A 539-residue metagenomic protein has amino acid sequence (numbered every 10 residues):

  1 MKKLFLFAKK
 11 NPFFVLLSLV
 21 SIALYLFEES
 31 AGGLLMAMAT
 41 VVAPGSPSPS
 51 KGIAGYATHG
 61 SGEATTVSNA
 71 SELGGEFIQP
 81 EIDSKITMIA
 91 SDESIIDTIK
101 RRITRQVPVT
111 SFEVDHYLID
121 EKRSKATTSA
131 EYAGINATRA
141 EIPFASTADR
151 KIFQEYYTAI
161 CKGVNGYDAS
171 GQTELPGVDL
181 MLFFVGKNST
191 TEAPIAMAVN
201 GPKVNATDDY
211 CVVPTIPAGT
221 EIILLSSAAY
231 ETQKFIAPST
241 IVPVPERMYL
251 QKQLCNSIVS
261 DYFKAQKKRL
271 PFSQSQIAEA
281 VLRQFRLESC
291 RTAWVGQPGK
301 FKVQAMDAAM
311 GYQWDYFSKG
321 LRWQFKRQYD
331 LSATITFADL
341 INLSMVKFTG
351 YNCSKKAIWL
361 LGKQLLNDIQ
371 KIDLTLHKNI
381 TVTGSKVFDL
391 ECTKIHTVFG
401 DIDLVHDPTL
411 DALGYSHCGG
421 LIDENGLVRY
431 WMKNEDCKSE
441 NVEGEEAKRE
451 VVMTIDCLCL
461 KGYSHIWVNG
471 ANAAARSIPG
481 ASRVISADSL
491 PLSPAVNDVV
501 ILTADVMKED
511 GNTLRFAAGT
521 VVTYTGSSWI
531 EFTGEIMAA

Functional and structural regions predicted by a protein language model:
M1-M36: Sec-dependent, cleavable N-terminal signal peptides
K2-K10, S84, D97, Q253-A265 (+6 more regions): Polar/charged alpha-helical tracts
L19, M36-F183, T375-P491, A495 (+3 more regions): Extended, compositionally biased alpha-helical segments that mediate assembly or anchoring
F27-E28, T66, S71, G75 (+8 more regions): Intrinsic-disorder-associated interaction segments
A90-R123, T292, K300-F301, W314 (+3 more regions): Glycine-enriched, solvent-exposed interface loops adjoining structured elements
S111-R123, V164-Y167, Q172, G177-I258: Assembly/oligomerization interface modules of large self-assembling protein complexes
H116, S226-L321, T349-L360, E440-L458: Long, contiguous amphipathic alpha-helices that act as assembly "spine/axial" helices in icosahedral shell and virion
M306-H377: Extended, solvent-exposed, turn-rich assembly/linker loops in the middle of proteins
